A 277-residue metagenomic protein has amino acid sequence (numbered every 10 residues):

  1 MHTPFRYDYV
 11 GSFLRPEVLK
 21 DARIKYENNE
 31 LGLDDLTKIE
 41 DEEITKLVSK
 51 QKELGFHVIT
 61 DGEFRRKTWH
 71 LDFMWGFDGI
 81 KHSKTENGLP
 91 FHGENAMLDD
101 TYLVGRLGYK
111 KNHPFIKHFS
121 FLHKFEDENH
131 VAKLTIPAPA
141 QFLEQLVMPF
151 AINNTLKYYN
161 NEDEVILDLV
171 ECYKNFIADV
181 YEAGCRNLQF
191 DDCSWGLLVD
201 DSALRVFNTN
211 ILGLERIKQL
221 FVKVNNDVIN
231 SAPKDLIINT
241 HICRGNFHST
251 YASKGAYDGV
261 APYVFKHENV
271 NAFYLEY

Functional and structural regions predicted by a protein language model:
M1-Y277: Domain-level signal for soluble alpha/beta catalytic cores
